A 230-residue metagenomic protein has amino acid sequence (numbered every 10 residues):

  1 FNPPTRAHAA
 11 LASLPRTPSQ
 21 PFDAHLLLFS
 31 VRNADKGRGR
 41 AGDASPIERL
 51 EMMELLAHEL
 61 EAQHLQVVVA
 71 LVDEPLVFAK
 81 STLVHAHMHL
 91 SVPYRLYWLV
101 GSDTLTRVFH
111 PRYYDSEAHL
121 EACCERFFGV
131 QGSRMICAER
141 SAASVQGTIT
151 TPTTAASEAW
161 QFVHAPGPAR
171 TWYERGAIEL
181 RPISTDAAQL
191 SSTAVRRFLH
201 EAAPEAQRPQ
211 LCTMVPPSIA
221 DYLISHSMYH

Functional and structural regions predicted by a protein language model:
F1-H230: Nucleotidyltransferase catalytic core that binds NTPs
